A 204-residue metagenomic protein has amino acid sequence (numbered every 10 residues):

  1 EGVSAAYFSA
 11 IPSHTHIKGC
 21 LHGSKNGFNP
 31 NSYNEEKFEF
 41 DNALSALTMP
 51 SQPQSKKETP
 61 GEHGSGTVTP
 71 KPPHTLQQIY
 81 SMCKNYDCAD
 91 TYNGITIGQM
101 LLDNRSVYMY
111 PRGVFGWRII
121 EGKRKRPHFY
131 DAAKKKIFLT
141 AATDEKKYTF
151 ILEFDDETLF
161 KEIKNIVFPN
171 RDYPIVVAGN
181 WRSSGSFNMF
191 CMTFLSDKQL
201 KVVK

Functional and structural regions predicted by a protein language model:
E1-K204: Intrinsically disordered, low-complexity linker/tail regions enriched in polar/charged residues
